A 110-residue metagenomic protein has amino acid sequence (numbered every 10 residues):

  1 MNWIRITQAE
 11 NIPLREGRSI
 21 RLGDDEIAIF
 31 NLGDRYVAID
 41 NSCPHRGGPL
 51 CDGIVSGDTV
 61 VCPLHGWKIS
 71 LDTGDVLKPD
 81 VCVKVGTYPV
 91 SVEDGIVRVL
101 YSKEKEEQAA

Functional and structural regions predicted by a protein language model:
M1-G57, S70-L71, K84-A110: N-terminal pre-ligand scaffold of iron-sulfur
C43, C62-H65: Short cysteine clusters
G57-P63, V76-V85: Short cysteine/histidine-rich metal-coordination sites, predominantly Zn2+-binding motifs
